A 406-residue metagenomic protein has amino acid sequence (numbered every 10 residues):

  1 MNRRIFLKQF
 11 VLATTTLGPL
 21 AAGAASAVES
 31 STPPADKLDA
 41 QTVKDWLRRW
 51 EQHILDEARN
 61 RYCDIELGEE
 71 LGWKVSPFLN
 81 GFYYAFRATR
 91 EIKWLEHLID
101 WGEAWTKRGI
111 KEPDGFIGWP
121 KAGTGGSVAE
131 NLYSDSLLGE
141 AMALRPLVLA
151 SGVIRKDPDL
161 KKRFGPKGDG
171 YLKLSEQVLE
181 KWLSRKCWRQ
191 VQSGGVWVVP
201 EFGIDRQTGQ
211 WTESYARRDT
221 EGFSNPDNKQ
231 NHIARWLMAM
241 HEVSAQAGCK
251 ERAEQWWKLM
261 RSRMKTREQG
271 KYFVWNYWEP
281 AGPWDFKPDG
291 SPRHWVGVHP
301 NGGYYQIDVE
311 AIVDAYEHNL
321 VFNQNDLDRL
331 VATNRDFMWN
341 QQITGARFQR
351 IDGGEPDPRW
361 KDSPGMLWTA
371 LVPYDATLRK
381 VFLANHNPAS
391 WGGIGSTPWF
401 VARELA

Functional and structural regions predicted by a protein language model:
M1, L20-L38: C-terminal segment of N-terminal export signals and the immediately downstream linker at the start of the mature
I5-A27: N-terminal export signals
S30-S127, K173-S214, R267, Q341-I343 (+1 more regions): Low-complexity, Ser/Thr/Pro/Gly-enriched N-terminal "stalk/linker" regions
D36-E51, L79, Y83, I92-T106 (+9 more regions): Hydrophobic core segments within long, regular secondary-structure runs in both alpha- and beta-rich folds
E69-V75, L79, A129-R155, D227 (+1 more regions): Aromatic-rich carbohydrate-recognition surfaces in CAZymes
S76-I92, M142-F164, H232-A247, V296 (+3 more regions): Well-ordered alpha-helical scaffold segments within catalytic/enzyme domains
L174-G290: Active-site cradle of extracellular carbohydrate-active enzymes
S244, Q255-S291, I312-D375: Non-catalytic carbohydrate-binding regions of carbohydrate-active enzymes
